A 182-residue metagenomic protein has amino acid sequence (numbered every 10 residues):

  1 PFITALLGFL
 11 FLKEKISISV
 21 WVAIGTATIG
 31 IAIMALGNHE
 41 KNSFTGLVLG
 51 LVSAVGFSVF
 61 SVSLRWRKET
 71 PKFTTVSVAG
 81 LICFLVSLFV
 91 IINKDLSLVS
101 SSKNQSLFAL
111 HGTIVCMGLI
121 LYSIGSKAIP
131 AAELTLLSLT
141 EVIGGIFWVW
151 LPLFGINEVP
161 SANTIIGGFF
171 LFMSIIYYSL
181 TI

Functional and structural regions predicted by a protein language model:
P1, L64-I82, C116-L151: Helix-helix packing/entry segments at the starts of transmembrane helices
P1-L6, A32, V55-S58, G112 (+3 more regions): Hydrophobic/small/kink-forming positions within alpha-helical transmembrane segments of polytopic membrane proteins
F2-I16, S58-E69, L119-P130, I176-T181: C-terminal ends of transmembrane helices
T4-L6, H39-D95, L121: Transmembrane alpha-helical segments that form core, pore/gating elements of small-molecule transporters/exporters
K15-V20, T74, E133, V159-T164: Residue-level recognition of membrane-helix boundary sites in multi-pass small-molecule transporters
A27-N42, I82-N104, W150-N157, Y177-T181: Membrane-interface helix-cap regions at the ends of transmembrane helices in multi-pass membrane proteins
L36, L139-I182: C-terminal-most transmembrane helix of multi-pass membrane proteins
T45-S53, L98-M117, L121, S138 (+1 more regions): Loop-to-transmembrane-helix transition segments
